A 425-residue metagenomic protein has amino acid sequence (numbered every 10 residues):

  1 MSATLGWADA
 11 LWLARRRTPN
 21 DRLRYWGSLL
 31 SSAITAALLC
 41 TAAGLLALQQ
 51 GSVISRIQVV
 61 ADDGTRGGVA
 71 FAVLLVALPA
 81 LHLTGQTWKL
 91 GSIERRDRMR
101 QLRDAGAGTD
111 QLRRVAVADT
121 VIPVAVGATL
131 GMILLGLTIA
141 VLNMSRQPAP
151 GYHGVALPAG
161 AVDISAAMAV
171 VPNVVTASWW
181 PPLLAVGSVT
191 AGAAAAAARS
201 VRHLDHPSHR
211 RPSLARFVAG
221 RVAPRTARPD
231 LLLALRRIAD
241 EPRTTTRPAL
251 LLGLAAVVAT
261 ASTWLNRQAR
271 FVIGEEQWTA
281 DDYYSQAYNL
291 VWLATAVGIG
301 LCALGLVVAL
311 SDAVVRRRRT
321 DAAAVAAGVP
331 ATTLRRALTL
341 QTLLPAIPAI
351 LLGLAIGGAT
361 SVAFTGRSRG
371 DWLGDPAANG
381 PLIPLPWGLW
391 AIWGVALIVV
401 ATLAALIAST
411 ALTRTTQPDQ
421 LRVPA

Functional and structural regions predicted by a protein language model:
S2-L5, D9-R16, N20-S31, T35-L38 (+5 more regions): Hydrophobic multi-pass inner-membrane translocation pores used for secretion and envelope-lipid/glycan export
L30-S31, I57, D62-P182: Hydrophobic alpha-helical bundles that form the membrane domains of multi-pass transporters
L45-Q58, L90-E94, L204: Membrane-interface helix-loop junction between the first two transmembrane segments
V53-Q58, A149-L157, A161-P172, V272-Y283 (+1 more regions): Membrane-interfacial helical/loop segments at transmembrane boundaries in membrane proteins
G67-L75, A159-A191, Y288-G298, I383-A401: Hydrophobic alpha-helical transmembrane segments
G187-S188, A198-R210, I238: Intracellular loop-helix junctions on the cytosolic face of multi-pass helical membrane proteins
A195: Small-residue (GG/TT-enriched) beta-loop-alpha framework at ligand/catalytic clefts
